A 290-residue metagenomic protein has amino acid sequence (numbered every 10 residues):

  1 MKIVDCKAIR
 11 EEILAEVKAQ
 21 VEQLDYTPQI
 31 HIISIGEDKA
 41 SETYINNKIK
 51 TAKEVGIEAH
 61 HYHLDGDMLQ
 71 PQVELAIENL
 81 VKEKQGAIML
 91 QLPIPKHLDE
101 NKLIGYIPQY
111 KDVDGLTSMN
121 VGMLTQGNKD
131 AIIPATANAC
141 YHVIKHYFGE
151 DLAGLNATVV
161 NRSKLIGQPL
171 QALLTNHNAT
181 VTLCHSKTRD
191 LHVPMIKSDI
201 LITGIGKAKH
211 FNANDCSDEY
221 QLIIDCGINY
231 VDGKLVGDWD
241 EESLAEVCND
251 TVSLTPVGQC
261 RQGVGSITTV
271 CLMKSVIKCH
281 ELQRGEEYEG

Functional and structural regions predicted by a protein language model:
M1-Y26: Positively charged, low-complexity intrinsically disordered leader regions
I3, M89-L152, P194, K209-F211: Anion-binding alpha/beta catalytic cores of soluble intermediary-metabolism enzymes, centered on
D25-E37: Short beta-strand segments enriched in small/hydrophobic residues
E37-I49, A131-C226, V231-C248: Glycine-rich phosphate/diphosphate-binding loop of Rossmann-like nucleotide-binding domains
A52-G66, V181-L183: Short beta-strand elements in bilobed, periplasmic/extracellular small-molecule ligand-binding domains
Q72-E83: Short, well-structured alpha-helical segments in soluble
N101-G122, C226-Q283: Rossmann-fold NAD(P)-binding glycine/threonine-rich loop
H192, E281-G290: Short, conserved aromatic-histidine micro-motifs
